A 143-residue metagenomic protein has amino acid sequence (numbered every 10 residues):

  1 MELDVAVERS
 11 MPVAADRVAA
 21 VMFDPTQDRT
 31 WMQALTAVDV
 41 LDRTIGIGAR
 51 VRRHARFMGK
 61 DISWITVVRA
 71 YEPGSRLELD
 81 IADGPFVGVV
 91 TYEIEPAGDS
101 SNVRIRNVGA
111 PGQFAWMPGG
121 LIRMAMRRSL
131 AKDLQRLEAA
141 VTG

Functional and structural regions predicted by a protein language model:
M1-L41, G46, G143: Hydrophobic ligand-binding cavity/cleft-lining segments
D4-A6, D61-I65, F86-T91: Short, surface-exposed coil-to-beta transition loops
M11-V13, F57-G59, G109-Q113: Beta-strand elements of well-folded, non-transmembrane domains
R17-A19, D61-S63, V89, Q113-A115: Short acidic, gly/pro-rich beta-turn/loop elements at beta-sheet edges and active-site/ligand-binding grooves
Q27, D39-D83, A97-N102, K132-G143: Glycine-rich portal/gate segments that line the openings of hydrophobic small-molecule binding cavities
E78-K132, L137: Beta-strand/loop substructures that line and gate deep hydrophobic ligand-binding cavities in soluble
